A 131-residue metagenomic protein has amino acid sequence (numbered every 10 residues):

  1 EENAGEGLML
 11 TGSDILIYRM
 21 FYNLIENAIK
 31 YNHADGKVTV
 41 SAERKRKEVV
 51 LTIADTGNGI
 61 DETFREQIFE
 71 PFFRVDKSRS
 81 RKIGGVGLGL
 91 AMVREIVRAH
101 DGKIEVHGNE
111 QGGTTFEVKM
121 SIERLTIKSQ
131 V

Functional and structural regions predicted by a protein language model:
E1-L8, R46: Conserved catalytic submotifs in the C-terminal HATPase_c
A28-I29: Short helix-loop "hinge" at the ATP-lid/N-box region of the Bergerat-fold HATPase_c
D35-K47: Short beta-strand/loop element within the Bergerat-fold HATPase_c
D55: Acidic ATP/Mg2+-coordinating residue in the GHKL
I60-F72: Short conserved segment of the HATPase_c
G89, V93: Short alpha-helical Gxxx[C/S/T] motif in the catalytic ATP-binding
